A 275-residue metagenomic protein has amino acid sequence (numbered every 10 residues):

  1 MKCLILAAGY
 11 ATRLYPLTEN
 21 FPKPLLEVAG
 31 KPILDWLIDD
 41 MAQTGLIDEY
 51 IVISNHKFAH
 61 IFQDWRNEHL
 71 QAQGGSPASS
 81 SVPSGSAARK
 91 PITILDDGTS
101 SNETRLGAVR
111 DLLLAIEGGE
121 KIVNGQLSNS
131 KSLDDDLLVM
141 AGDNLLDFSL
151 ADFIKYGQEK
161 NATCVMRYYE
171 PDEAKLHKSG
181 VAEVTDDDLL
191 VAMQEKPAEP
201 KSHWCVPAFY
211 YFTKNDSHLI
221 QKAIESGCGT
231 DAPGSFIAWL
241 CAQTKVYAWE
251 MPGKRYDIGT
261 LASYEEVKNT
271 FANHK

Functional and structural regions predicted by a protein language model:
M1-E19, K245: N-terminal nucleotide-binding beta1-loop-alpha1 segment
K2-I5, R13, E27, K31-V139: Conserved N-terminal catalytic core of the sugar/cofactor nucleotidyltransferase
Y10, G142-N144: Active-site metal-binding loops of divalent metal-dependent hydrolases
L25, A182-V184, A248: A structural signal for short hydrophobic beta-strand segments in well-ordered beta-sheet cores
G85, I154-Q158, L189-D257, L261-K275: Catalytic-core segments of class I nucleotidyltransferases/pyrophosphorylases that form NMP-activated intermediates
N144-D147, R255: A short, conserved beta-strand element in the Rossmann-like catalytic core that flanks the donor/metal-binding loop
F148-L176: Conserved donor-nucleotide/metal-binding helix-loop-beta segment in metal-dependent transferases, i.e., the alpha-helix
L176-A192: Conserved catalytic core of nucleotide-sugar-dependent glycosyltransferases
